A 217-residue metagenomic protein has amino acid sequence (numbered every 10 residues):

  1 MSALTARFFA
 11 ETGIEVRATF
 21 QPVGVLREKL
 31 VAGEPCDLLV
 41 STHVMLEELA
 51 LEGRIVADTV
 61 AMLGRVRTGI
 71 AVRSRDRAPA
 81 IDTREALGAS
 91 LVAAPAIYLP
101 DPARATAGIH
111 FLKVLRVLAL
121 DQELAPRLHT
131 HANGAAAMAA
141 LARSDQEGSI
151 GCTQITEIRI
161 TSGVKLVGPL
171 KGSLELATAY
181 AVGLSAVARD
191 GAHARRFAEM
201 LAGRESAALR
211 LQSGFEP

Functional and structural regions predicted by a protein language model:
M1-T19, G24, E28-P35, H43-E52 (+2 more regions): Exported/periplasmic ABC-transporter solute-binding proteins
